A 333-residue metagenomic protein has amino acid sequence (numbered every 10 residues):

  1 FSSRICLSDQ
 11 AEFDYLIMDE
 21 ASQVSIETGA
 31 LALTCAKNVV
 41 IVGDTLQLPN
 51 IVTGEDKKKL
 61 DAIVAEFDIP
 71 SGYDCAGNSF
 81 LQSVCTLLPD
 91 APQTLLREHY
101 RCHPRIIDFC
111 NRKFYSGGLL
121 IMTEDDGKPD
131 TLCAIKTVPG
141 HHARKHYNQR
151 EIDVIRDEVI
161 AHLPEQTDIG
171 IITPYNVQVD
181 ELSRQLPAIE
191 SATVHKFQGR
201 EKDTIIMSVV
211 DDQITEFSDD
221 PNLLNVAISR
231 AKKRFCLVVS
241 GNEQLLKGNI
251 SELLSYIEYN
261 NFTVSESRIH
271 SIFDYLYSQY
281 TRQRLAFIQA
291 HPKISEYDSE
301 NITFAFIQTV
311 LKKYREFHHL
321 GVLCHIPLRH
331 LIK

Functional and structural regions predicted by a protein language model:
F1-Y115: ASCE P-loop NTPase helicase motor core
F13, A36, G199-K202, H330: Local beta-strand N-terminus motif with an aromatic residue
L16-M18, I41-G43, L96, I135-T137 (+4 more regions): Generic beta-strand/beta-sheet core signal
I26-E27, P49-K57, P129-T131, R200-I205 (+1 more regions): Short, charged, surface-exposed secondary-structure boundary motifs
E55-T94, N111, D130, I214-H318: Helicase C-terminal subdomain and adjacent C-terminal extension
S116-Q185, E190: Conserved helicase/translocase motor-coupling segment
V154, A161-I172, Q178-S229, K233 (+2 more regions): Conserved helicase C-terminal RecA-like lobe
E316-K333: Active-site metal-binding core of divalent-cation-utilizing nuclease and nuclease-like domains
